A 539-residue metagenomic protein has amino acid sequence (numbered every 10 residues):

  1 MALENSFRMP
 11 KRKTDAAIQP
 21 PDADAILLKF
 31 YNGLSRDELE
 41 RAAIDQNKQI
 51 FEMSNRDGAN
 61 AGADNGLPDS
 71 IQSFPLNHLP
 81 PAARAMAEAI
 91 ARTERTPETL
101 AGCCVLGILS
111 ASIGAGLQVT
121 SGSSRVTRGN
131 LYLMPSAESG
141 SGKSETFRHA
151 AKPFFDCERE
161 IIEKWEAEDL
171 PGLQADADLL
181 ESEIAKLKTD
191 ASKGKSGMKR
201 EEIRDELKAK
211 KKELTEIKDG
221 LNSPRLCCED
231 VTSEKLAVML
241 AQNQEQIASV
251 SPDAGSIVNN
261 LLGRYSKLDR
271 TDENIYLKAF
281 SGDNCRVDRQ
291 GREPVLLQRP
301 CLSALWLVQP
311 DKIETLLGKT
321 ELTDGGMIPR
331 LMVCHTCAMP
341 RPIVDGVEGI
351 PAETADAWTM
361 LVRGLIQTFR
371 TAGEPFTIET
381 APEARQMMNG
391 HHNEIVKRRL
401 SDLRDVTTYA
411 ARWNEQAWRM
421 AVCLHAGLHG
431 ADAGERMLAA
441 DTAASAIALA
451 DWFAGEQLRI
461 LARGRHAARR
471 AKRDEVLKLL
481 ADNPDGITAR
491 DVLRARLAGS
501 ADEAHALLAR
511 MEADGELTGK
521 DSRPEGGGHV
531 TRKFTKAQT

Functional and structural regions predicted by a protein language model:
M1-E52, W418, V422, A426 (+2 more regions): Modules that initiate DNA replication and primer synthesis
Q46-T539: Phosphate-handling catalytic cores of nucleic-acid transaction enzymes
